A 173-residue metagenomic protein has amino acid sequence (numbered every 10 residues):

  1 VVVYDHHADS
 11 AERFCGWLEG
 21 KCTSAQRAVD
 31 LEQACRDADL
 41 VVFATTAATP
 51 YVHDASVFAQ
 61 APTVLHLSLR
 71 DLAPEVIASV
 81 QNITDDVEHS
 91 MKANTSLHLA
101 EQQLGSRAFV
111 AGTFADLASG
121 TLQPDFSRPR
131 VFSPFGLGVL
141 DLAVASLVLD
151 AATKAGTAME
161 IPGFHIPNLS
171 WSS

Functional and structural regions predicted by a protein language model:
V1-L18: NAD(P)-binding Rossmann-fold cofactor-contacting core
V1-Y4, D30, E160-F164: Beta-strand segments within the central parallel beta-sheet cores of soluble alpha/beta enzyme folds
V2, T23-R27, F109, D116: Hydrophobic/basic alpha-helical segments enriched in Actinobacteria
K21-L99: Rossmann-like adenosine-cofactor binding region
L40, W171-S173: Anionic, Ser/Thr-rich low-complexity intrinsically disordered regions
V76-W171: Adenosine-phosphate binding glycine-rich loop
